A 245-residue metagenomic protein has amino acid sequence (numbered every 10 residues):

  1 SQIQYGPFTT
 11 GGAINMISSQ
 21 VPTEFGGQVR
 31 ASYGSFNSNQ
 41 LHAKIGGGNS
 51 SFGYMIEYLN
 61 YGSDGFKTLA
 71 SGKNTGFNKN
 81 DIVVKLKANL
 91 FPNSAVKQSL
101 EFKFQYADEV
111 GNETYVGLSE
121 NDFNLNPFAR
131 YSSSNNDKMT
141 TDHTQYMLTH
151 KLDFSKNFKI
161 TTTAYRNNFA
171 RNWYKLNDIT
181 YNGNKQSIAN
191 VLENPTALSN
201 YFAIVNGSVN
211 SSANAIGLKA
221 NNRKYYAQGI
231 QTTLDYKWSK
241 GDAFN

Functional and structural regions predicted by a protein language model:
S1-F8: N-terminal plug
G6, G34-N37, N74-K79, R130 (+2 more regions): Short sequence motifs at beta-strands and strand-loop junctions characteristic of Gram-negative outer-membrane
F8-A31, L41-I45: N-terminal periplasmic accessory domains that precede and gate Gram-negative outer-membrane beta-barrel machines
G12, F25, N39-A43, N80-V84 (+2 more regions): Hydrophobic, lipid-facing positions within transmembrane beta-strands of outer-membrane proteins
F25-Q28, G65-A70, N126-S134, H143-Q145 (+2 more regions): Extracytoplasmic loops and strand-loop junctions of Gram-negative outer membrane beta-barrel proteins
Y33-G62, A70-N112, T141, D153-F154: Transmembrane beta-barrel wall of Gram-negative outer-membrane proteins
L69, A95-Q145, F169-L176, R223: Flexible loop and strand-edge segments within Gram-negative outer membrane beta-barrel domains
A95-E101, T141-N245: Face-selective signature of the C-terminal outer-membrane beta-barrel domain
